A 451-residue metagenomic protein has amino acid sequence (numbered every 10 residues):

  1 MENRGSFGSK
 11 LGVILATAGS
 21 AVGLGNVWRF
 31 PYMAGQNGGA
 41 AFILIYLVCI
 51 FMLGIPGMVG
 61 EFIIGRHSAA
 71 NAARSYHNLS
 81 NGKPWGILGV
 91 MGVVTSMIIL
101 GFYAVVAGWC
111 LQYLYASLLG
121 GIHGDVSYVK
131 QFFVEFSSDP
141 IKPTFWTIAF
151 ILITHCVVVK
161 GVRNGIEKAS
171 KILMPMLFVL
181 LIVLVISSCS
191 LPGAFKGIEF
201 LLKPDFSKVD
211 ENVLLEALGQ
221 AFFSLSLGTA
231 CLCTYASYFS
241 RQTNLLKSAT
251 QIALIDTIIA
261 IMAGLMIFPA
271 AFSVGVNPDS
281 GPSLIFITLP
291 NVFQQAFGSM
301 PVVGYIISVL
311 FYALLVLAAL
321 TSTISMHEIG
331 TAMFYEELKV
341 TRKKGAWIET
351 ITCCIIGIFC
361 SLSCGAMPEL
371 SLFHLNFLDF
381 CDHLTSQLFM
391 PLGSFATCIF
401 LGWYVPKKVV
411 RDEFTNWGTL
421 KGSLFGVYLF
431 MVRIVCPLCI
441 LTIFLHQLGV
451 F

Functional and structural regions predicted by a protein language model:
M1-W28, G57-F62, R66-L79, K83-V90 (+2 more regions): Membrane-interface "cap" regions at the ends of multi-pass membrane proteins
E2-F7, E167, K171-L320, I324 (+1 more regions): Membrane-embedded translocation segments of transport machinery
E2-G5, Y32-N37, H67, A72-M91 (+7 more regions): Inter-helical loop and helix-membrane interface segments of multi-pass membrane transporters/permeases
S6-T17, A41-I45, K83-M97, T144-I148 (+6 more regions): Select transmembrane alpha-helical segments in multipass membrane proteins
G12-L47, A236, K247-T250, L254-T257 (+1 more regions): Transmembrane helix-boundary motif of multi-pass solute transporters/channels
A34-G60, K142-P143, F389-G393: Extracellular loop-to-transmembrane helix junctions
R74, A107-S138, Y238-Q242, K247 (+5 more regions): Helix-loop-helix connectors at the membrane interface of multi-pass transporters/channels
N81, L88-M91, E337-T350, D382-I440: C-terminal membrane-solvent junction of multi-pass transporters and transport-like membrane proteins
